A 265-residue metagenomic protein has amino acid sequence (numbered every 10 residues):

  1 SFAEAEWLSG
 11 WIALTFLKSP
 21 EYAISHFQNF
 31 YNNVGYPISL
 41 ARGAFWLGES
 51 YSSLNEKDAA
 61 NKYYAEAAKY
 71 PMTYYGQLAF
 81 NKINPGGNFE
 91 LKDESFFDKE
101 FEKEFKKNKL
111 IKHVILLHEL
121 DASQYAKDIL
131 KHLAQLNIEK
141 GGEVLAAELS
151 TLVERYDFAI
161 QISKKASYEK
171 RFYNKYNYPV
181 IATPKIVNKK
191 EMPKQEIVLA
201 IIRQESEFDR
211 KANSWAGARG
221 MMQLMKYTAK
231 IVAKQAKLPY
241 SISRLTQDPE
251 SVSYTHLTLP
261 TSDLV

Functional and structural regions predicted by a protein language model:
S1, N29-P37, A65-P71, F97-K103 (+2 more regions): Solenoid-like repeat scaffolds
S1-L8, Y36-A44, P71-Y74, K103-I111 (+2 more regions): Generic helix N-cap/helix-start motif at coil->alpha-helix transitions
F2-P20, Q28: Alpha-helical adaptor scaffolds
F16-L17, L54, L120, V153: Structural motif corresponding to the intra-repeat A-B loop/turn of tetratricopeptide repeats
V153-Y156, A166-R210: Export/targeting segments at the very N-terminus of extracytoplasmic proteins
T255-T261: Conserved small/polar residues in nucleotide/adenosyl-binding loops
